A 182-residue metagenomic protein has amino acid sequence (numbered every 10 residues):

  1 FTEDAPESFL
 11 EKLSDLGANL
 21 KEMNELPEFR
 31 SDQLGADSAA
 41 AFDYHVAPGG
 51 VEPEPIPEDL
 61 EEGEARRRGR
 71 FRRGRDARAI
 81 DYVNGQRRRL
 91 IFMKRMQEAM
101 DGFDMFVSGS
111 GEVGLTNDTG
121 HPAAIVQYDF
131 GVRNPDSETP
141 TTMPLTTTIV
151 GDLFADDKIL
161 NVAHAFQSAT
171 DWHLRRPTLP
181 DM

Functional and structural regions predicted by a protein language model:
F1-A5, R30-F42, E112: Short glycine/threonine-rich loop-to-helix capping motif typified by GTGT followed within a few residues by an Asp-Pro
T2-P6, L10-K12, D76-M182: Glycine-rich, small-residue loops and helix-cap segments that act as flexible hinges at active-site edges
E11-S14, K21, D32-L90, Q127 (+1 more regions): Short helix-loop capping/hinge segments that flank enzyme active sites or metal/cofactor-binding pockets
A18, G50-V51, M105, H121: Short aromatic/hydrophobic-glycine micro-motifs
A18-K21, P180: Residue-level marker of intrinsically disordered, low-complexity segments enriched for small/polar residues
M23-L26: A short beta-strand-loop structural module common to alpha/beta enzyme folds
